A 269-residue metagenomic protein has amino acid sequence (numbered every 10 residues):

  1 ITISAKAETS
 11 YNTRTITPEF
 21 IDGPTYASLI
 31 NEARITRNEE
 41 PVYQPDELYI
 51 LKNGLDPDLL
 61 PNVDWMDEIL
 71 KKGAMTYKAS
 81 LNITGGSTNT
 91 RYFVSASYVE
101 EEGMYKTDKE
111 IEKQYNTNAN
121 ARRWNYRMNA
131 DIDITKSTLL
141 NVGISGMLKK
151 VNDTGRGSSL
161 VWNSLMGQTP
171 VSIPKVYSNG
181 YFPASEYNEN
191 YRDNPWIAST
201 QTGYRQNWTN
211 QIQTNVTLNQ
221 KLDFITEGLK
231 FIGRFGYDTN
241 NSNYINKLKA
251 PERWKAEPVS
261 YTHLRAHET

Functional and structural regions predicted by a protein language model:
I1-T209, T217-N219: Membrane-proximal, glycine/serine-rich, low-complexity loop/turn segments characteristic of large bacterial
A5-K6, K230-T239: Extended hydrophobic secondary-structure segments that form protein cores and membrane-embedded regions
G157-S159, L248-E252: Short secondary-structure boundary/capping segments
N241-N243: Carboxylate/His-rich catalytic cores and anion/metal-binding grooves
A250-S260: Solvent-exposed, glycine/polar-rich loop segments of beta-barrel outer-membrane systems
T262-T269: Conserved small/polar residues in nucleotide/adenosyl-binding loops
